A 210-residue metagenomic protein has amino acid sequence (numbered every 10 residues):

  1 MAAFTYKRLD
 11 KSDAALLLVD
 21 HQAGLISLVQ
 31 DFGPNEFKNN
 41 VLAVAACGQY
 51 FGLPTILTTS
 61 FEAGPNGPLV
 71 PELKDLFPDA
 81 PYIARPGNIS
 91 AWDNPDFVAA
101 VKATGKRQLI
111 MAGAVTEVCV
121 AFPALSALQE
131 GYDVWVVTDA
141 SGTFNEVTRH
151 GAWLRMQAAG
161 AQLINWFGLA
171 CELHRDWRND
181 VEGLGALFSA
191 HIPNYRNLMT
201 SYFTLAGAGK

Functional and structural regions predicted by a protein language model:
M1-G87, A103, H150-Q157, Q162-L163 (+2 more regions): Active-site acidic carboxylates
F61-G64, N88-A91, T116-V120, N145: Acidic, metal-coordinating catalytic cores used for nucleic-acid/nucleotide bond scission and strand-transfer chemistry
L69, D96, F122-S126: A short acidic, amphipathic alpha-helical/loop segment
P86-I89, D139-G142, L169: Short, acidic/turn-prone active-site loops that include or flank metal/cofactor- and phosphate-binding residues
G87-A99: Short phosphate-binding loop-to-helix
A100-R107: Glycine-rich phosphate-binding loop signature in dinucleotide/nucleotide-binding domains
Q108-N165: A contiguous pocket-lining binding segment that forms or flanks enzyme active sites
